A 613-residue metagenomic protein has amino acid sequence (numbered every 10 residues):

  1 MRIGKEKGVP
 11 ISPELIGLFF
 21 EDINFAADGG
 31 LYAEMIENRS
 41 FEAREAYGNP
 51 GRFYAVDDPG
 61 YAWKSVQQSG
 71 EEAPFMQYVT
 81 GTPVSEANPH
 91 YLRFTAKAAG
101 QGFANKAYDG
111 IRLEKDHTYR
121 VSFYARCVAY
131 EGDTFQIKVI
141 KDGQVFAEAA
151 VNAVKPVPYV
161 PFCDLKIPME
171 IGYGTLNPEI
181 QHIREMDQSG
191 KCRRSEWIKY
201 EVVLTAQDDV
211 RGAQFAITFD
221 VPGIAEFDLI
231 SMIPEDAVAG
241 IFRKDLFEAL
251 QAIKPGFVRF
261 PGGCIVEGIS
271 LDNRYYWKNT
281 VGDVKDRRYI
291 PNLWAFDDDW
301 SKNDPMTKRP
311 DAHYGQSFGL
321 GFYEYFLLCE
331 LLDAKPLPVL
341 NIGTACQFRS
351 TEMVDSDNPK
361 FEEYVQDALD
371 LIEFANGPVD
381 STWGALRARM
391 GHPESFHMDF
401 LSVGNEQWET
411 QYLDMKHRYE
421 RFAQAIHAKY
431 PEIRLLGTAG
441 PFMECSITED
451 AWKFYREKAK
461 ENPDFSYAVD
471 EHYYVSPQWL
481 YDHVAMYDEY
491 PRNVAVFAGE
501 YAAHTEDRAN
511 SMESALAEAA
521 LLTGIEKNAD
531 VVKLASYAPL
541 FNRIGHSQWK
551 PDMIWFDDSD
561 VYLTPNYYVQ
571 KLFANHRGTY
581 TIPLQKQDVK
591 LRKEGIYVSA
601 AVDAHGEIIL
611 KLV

Functional and structural regions predicted by a protein language model:
M1-S317, K335, M353-E362, Y412-L413 (+4 more regions): Extracellular and organelle-lumenal recognition/adhesion modules and their flexible linkers in secreted
E14-F20, V258-F260, P336-L340, D399-V403 (+4 more regions): Hydrophobic faces of well-ordered beta-strands that scaffold small-molecule active sites in alpha/beta enzyme cores
L18, F41, F123, K254 (+7 more regions): Conserved, mostly hydrophobic/aromatic
E21-I23, F260-I265, N341-G343, V403-W408 (+4 more regions): Active-site beta-loop-alpha junctions enriched in small/polar residues
A149-V151, G190, K199-A206, F227 (+7 more regions): Active-site cleft segment of glycoside hydrolase catalytic domains centered on the general acid/base Glu
L328, Q424-H427, P431-R434, K458-H576 (+1 more regions): Catalytic-core region of carbohydrate-active enzymes that cleave or remodel glycosidic bonds
C329, V354-T382, N462, Y467-Y474 (+1 more regions): Acidic, His- and aromatic-enriched active-site or binding-groove loops in soluble protein domains that engage sugars
L584-A604: Low-complexity, acidic Ser/Thr/Pro/Gly-rich terminal tails and inter-domain linkers that flank the onset of structured
